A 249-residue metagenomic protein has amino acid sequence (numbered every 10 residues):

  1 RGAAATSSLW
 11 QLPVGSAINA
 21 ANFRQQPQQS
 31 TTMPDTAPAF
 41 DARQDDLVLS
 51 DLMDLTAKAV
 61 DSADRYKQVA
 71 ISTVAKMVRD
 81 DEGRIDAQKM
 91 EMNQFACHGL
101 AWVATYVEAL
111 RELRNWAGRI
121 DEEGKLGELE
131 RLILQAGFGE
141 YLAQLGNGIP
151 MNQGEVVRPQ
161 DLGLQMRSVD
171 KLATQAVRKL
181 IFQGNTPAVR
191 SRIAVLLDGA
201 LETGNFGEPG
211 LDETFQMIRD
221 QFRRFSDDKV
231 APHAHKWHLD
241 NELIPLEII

Functional and structural regions predicted by a protein language model:
T6-S7, A20: Intrinsically disordered, low-complexity segments enriched in serine/threonine/proline/glycine and often basic
P13-V14, N22-F23, Q29-I249: Flavin-dependent oxidoreductase catalytic core characteristic of acyl-CoA dehydrogenase/oxidase-like enzymes
